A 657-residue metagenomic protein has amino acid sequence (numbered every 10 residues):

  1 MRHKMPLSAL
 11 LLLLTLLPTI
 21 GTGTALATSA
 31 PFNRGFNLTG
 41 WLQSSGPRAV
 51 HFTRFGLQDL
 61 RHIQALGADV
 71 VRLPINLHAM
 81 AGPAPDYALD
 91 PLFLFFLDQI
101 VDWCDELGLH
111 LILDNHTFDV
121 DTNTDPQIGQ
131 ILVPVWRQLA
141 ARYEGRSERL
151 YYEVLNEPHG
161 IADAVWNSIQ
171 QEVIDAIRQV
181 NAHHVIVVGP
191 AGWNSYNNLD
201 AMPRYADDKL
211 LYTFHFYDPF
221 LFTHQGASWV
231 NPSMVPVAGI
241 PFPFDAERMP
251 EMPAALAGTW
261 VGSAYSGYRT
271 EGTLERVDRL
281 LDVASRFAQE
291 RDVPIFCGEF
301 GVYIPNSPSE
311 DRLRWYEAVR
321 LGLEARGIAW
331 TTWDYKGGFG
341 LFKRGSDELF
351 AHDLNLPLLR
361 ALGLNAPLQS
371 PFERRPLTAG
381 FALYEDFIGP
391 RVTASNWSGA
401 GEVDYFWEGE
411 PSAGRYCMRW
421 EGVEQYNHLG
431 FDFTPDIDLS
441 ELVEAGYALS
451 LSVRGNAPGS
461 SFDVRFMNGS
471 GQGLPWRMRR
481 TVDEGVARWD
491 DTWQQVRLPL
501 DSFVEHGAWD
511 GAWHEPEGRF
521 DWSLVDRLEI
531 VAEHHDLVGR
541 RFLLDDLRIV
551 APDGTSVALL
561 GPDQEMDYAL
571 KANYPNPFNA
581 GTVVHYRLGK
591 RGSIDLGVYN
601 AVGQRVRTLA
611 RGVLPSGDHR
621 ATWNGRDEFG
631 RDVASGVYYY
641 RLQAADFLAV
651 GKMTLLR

Functional and structural regions predicted by a protein language model:
S8-G21: Bacterial N-terminal signal peptides
S29-V185, P190-L199, K209, F350-D353: Active-site mouth of glycoside hydrolases
V133-E271, D278, D282-V302, A325-R326: Active-site region of glycoside hydrolase catalytic domains
N306-A379: Aromatic-rich peripheral "rim/lid" segments of glycoside hydrolase catalytic domains that contact and position glycan
F372-A558: Beta-rich carbohydrate-recognition modules and glycan-binding surfaces
L451-V453, T582-L588, W623: Aromatic/hydrophobic beta-strand junction motif of beta-rich domains
S556-Y574, F578-Y599: Glycine-centered coil/turn sites that cap beta-strands in beta-rich domains
R591, A610-A645: Short, surface-exposed loop/turn motifs with a glycine/proline- and acidic-biased composition
